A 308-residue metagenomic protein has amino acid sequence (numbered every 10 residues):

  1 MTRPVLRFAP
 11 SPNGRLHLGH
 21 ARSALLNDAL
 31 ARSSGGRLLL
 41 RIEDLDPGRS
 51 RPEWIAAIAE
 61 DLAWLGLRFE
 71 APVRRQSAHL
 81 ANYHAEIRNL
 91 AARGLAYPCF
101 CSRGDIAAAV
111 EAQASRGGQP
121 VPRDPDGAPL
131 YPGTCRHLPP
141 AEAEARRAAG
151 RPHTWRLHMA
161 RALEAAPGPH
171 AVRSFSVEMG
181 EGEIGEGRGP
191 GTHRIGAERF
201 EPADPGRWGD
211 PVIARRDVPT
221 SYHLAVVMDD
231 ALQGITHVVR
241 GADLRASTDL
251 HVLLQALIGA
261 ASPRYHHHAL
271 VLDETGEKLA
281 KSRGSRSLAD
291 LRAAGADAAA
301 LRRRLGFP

Functional and structural regions predicted by a protein language model:
M1-P120, A242-D243, D249-A260: N-terminal Rossmann-like or analogous alpha/beta NTP/dinucleotide-binding catalytic cores that position adenine
M1-R15, S33, L38, E60 (+5 more regions): Non-catalytic terminal extensions that flank enzyme cores
P12, W64, A92, R207 (+3 more regions): Short glycine/serine/threonine-biased micro-segments
S50-R51, S102, P139, S287 (+1 more regions): Helix N-cap and loop-to-helix transition residues
E70-A71, S262-Y265, A299-L301: Short, surface-exposed acidic
D105-L279, S287-D290: Active-site cores that bind ATP or allylic diphosphates and position pyrophosphate for catalysis
